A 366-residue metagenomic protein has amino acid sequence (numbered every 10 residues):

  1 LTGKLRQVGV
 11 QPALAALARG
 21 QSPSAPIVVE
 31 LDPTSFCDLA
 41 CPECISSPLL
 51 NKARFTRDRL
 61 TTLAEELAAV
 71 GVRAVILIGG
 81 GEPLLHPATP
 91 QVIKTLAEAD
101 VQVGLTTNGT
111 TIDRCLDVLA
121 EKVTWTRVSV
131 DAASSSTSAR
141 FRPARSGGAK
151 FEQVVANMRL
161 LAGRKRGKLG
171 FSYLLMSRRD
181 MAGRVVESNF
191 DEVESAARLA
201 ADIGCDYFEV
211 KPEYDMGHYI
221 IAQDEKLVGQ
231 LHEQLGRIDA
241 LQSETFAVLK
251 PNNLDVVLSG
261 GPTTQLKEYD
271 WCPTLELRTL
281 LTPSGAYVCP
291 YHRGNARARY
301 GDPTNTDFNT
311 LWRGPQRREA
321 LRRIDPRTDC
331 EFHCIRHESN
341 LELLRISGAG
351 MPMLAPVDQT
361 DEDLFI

Functional and structural regions predicted by a protein language model:
L1-N51, A68-A69, K250-Y269, L275-R278 (+2 more regions): N-terminal pre-core extensions flanking Radical SAM catalytic domains
G9-S24, R166-S195, Y207-C289, H333 (+1 more regions): A C-terminal junction/extension of Radical SAM enzymes
P33, C37-D38, E82, L96 (+9 more regions): Generic structural signal for small/hydrophobic residues in well-ordered secondary structure, especially within
L39, S135-S136, Y287: Glycine-centered loop/turn positions within well-structured domains that cap or flank conserved ligand/cofactor-binding
S47, R140-A144, H292: Residue-level signal for well-ordered alpha-helical positions
N51, G294-A298: A short acidic/small-residue loop/turn micro-motif
R54-K211: Radical SAM/AdoMet-radical enzyme domain recognition
T89, H292-G294: Residue-level structural signal for beta-strand termini and adjacent loop
